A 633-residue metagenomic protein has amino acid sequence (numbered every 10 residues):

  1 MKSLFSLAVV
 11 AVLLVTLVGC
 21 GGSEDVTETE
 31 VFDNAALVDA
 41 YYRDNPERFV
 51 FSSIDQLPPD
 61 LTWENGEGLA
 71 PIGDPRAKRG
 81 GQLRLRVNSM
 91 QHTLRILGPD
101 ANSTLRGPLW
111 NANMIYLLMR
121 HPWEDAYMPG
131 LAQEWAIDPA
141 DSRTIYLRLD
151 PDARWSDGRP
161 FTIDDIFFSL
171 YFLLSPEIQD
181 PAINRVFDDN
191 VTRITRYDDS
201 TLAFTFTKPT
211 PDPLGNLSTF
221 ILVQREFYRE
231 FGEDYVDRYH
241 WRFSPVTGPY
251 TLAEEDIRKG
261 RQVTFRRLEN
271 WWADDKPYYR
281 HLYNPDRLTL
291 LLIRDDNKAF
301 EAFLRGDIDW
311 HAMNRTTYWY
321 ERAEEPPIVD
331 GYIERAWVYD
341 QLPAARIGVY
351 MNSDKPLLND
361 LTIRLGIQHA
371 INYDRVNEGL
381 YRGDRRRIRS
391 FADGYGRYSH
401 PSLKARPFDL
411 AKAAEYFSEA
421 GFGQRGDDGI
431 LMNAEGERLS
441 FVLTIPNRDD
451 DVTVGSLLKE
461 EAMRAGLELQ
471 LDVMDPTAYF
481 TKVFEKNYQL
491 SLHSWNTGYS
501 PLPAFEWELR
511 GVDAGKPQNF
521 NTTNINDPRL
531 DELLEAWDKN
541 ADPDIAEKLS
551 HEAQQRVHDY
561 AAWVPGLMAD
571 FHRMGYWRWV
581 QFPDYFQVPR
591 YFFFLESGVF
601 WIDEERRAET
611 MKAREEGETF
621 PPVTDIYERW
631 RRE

Functional and structural regions predicted by a protein language model:
E24-F32, G66-E67, L109, E254-D256 (+5 more regions): Detector for C-terminal structural segments
V50-P71, G81-A140, Y171, P245: N-terminal lobe/hinge region of extracytoplasmic solute-binding protein
A77-K78, R148, I183-G232, R238-W241 (+1 more regions): Surface-exposed binding/hinge segments that line and control ligand-binding clefts or catalytic entry sites
R84, T162-S169, D199-T205, P249 (+8 more regions): Alpha-helical secondary-structure segments
N102, P108-A126, T219-L282, D286-R287 (+4 more regions): Gly/Pro-rich hinge or "lid" segments in bacterial periplasmic/extracellular proteins
Q133, A140, S156, T205-E226 (+7 more regions): Aromatic-rich, solvent-exposed beta-strand/loop patch
D150, R238-W241, W271-E324, K459 (+2 more regions): Ligand-site clamp/hinge motif
S175-I183, R193-I194, A253-T264, L291-K355 (+4 more regions): Extracellular/periplasmic solute-recognition and catalytic clefts
